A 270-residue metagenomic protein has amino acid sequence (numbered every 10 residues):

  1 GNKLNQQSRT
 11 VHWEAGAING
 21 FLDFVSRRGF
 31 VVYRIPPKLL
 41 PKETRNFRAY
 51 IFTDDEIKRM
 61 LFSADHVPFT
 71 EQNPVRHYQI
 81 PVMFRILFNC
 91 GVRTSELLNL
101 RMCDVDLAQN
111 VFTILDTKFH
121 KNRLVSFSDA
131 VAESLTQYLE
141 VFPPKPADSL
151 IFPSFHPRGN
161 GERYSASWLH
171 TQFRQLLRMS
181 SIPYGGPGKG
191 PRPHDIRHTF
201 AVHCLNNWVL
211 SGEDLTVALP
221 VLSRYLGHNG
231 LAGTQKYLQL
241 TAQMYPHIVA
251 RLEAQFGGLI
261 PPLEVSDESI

Functional and structural regions predicted by a protein language model:
G1-I270: Conserved catalytic core of the tyrosine transesterase superfamily
